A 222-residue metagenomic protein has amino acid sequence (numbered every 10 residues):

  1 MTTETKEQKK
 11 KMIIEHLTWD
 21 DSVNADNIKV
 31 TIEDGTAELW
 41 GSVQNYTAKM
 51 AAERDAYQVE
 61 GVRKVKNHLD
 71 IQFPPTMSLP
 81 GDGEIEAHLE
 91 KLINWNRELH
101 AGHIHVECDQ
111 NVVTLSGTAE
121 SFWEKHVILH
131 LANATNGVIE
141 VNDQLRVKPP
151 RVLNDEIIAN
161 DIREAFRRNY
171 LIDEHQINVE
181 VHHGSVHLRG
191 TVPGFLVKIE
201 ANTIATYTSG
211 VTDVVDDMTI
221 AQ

Functional and structural regions predicted by a protein language model:
M1-Q222: N-terminal targeting leaders
